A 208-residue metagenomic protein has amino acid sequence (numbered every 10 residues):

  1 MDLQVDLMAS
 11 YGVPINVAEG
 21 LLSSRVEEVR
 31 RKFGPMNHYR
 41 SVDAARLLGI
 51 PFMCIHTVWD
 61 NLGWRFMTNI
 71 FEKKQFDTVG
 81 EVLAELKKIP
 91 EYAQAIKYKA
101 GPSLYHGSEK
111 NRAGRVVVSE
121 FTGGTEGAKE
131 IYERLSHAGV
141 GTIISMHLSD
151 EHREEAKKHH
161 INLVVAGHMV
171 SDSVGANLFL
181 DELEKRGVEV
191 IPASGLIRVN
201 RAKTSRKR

Functional and structural regions predicted by a protein language model:
M1-S145, D150-E151, E155, I161-R208: Non-catalytic interface/targeting segments
